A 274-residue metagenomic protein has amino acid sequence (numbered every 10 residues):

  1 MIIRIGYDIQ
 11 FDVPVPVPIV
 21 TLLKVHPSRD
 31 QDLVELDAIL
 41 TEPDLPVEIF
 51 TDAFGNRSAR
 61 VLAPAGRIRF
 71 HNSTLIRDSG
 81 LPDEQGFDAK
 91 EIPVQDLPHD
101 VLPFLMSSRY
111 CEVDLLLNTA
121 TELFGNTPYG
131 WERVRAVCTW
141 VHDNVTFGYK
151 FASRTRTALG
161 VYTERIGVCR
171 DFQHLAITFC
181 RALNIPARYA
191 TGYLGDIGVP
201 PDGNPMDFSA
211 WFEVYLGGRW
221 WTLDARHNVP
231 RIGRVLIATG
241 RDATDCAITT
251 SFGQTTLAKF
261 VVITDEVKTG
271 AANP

Functional and structural regions predicted by a protein language model:
M1-A89: Intrinsically disordered, low-complexity N-terminal segments that are enriched in acidic
V13, I76-G80, G86, Q95-G167 (+4 more regions): Secondary-structure boundary elements
T21, T41, A63, D78 (+6 more regions): Generic structural "secondary-structure junction" signal
K24-H26, G86-Q95, R226-P230, F252-Q254: Short intrinsically disordered coil segments
Q31, D44-V47, Q95-L97, P230-T239: Short, surface-exposed linear segments at secondary-structure transitions and domain or protein termini
G55, G66, C169-R170, A238-G240: Glycine-centered small-residue hotspots that permit tight backbone geometry or close packing
G66, S73, T127, P201-G203: Glycine-centered loop/turn motifs
T139, D171-K259: Hydrophobic/aromatic-rich core segments of domains that either
